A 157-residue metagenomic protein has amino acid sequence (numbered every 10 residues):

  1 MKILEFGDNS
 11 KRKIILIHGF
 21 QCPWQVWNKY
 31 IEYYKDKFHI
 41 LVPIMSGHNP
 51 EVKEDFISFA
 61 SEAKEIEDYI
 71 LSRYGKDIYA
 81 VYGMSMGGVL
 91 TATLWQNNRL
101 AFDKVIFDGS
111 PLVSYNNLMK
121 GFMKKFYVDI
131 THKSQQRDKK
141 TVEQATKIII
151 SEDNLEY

Functional and structural regions predicted by a protein language model:
F6-V52: Conserved HGGG/HGGXW glycine-rich cap/lid loop of the alpha/beta-hydrolase fold
K13, H39, I78-A80, D103-K104: Structural signature of beta-strand start/N-cap positions in the alpha/beta core of ABC transporter nucleotide-binding
L41-A80: Active-site loop/oxyanion-hole signature of alpha/beta-hydrolase fold enzymes
P43-G47, M86, S110: Active-site loop/turn elements of alpha/beta-hydrolase fold enzymes, especially the short glycine-/histidine-rich
V81-G83, D108: Short beta-strand immediately N-terminal to the catalytic nucleophile in serine-hydrolase-like folds
G83-G87, T91: Gly/Ala-rich beta-loop-alpha elbow adjacent to hydrolase catalytic centers
A92, Q96, F102-H132: Flexible "cap/lid" loop of the alpha/beta hydrolase fold
Y115-F122, D129-Y157: Conserved alpha/beta-hydrolase catalytic His-Asp/Glu region
